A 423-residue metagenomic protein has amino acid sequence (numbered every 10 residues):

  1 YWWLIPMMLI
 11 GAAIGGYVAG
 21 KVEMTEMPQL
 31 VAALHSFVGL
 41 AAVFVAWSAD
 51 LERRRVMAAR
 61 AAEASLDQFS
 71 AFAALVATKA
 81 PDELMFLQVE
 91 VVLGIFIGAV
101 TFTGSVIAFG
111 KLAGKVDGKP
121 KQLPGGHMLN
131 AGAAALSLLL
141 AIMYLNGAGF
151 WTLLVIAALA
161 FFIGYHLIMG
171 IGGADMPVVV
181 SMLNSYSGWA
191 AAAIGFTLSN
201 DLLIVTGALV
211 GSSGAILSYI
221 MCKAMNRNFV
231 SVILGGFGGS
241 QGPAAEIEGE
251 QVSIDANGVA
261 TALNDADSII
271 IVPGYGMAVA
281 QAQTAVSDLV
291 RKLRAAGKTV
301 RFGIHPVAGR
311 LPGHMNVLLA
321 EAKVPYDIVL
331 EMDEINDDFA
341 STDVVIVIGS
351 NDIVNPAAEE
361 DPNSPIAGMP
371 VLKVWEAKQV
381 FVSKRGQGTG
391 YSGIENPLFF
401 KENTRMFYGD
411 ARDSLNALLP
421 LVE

Functional and structural regions predicted by a protein language model:
Y1-A12, L87-F102, A148-L159: Structural signature of hydrophobic alpha-helical transmembrane segments
Y1-I5, Y17-P28, V43-Q68, A73-A77 (+1 more regions): Transmembrane alpha-helix boundary signature
I5-M7, E26-V38, P120-N130, P177-S185: Cytoplasmic-side transmembrane-helix entry/capping segments in multi-pass membrane proteins
A13-V31, S105-P120, I163-M176, S218-C222: C-terminal ends of transmembrane helices
Y17-K21, P28-A32, L40-L51, H166-I168 (+1 more regions): Generic transmembrane alpha-helix signature in multi-pass membrane proteins, especially transporters/channels
F161, G172, Y186-V230: Mobile "lid/hinge" segments at catalytic clefts and subdomain interfaces of large enzymes
L209-A266: Membrane-interfacial segments at transmembrane helix termini in multi-pass membrane proteins
I247-E423: Structured cytosolic domains appended to multi-pass membrane proteins
